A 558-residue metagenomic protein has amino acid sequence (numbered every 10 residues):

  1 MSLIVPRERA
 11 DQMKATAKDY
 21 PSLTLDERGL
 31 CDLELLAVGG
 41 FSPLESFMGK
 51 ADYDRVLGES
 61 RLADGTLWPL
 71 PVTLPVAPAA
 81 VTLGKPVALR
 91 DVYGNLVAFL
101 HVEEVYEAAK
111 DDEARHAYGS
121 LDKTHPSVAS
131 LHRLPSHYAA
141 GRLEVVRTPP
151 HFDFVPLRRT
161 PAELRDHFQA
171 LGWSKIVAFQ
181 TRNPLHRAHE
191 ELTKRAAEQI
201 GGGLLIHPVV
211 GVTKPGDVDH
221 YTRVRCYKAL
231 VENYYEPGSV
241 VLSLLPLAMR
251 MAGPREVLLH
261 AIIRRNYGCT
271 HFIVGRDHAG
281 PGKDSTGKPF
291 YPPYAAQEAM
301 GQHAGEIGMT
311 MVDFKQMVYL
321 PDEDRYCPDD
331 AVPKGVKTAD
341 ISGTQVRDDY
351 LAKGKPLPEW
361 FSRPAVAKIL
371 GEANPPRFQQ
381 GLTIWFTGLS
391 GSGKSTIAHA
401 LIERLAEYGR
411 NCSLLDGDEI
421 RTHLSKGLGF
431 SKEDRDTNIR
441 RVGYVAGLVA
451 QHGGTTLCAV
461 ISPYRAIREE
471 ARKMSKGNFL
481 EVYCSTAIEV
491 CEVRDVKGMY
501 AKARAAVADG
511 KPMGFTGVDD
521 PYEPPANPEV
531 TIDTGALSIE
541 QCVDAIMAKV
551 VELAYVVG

Functional and structural regions predicted by a protein language model:
M1-F378: Active-site cores that bind ATP or allylic diphosphates and position pyrophosphate for catalysis
V240, C269-T270, G453, S475-L480 (+1 more regions): Short glycine-/polar-rich loops that comprise or flank the Walker A/P-loop and associated switch/sensor motifs
L320, S485-I488, V493-A545, L553-G558: Small-molecule kinase domains that catalyze NTP-dependent phosphoryl transfer to phosphate-bearing small molecules
F386: Hydrophobic anchor at the beta1->P-loop junction of P-loop NTPases
S390: The conserved Walker
K394: Conserved lysine of the Walker
A398-G447, Q451: Conserved substrate/cofactor phosphate-moiety recognition/catalytic segment in nucleotide-dependent phosphotransferases
H423-F430, Y444-R504: ATP-dependent NMP and nucleoside kinases share a basic, alpha-helical "lid"
